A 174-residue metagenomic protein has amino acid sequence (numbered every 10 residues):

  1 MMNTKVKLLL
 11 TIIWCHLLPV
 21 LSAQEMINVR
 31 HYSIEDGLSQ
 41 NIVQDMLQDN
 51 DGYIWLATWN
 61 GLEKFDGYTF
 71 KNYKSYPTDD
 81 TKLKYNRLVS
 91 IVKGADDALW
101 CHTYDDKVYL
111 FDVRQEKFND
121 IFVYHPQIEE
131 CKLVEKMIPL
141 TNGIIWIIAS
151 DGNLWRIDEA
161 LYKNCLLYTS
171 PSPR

Functional and structural regions predicted by a protein language model:
M1-R174: Carboxylate-rich, polar loop motifs that coordinate divalent cations or form catalytic acidic clusters
